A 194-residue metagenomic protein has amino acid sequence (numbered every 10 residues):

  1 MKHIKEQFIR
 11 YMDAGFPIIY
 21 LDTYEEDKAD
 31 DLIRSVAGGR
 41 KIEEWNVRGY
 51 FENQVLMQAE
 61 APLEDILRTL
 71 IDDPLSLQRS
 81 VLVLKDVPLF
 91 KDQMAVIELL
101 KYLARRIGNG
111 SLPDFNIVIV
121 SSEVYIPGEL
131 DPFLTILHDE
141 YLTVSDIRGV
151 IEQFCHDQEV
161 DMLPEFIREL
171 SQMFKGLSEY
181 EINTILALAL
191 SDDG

Functional and structural regions predicted by a protein language model:
M1-G194: ATP/nucleotide-binding catalytic cores
